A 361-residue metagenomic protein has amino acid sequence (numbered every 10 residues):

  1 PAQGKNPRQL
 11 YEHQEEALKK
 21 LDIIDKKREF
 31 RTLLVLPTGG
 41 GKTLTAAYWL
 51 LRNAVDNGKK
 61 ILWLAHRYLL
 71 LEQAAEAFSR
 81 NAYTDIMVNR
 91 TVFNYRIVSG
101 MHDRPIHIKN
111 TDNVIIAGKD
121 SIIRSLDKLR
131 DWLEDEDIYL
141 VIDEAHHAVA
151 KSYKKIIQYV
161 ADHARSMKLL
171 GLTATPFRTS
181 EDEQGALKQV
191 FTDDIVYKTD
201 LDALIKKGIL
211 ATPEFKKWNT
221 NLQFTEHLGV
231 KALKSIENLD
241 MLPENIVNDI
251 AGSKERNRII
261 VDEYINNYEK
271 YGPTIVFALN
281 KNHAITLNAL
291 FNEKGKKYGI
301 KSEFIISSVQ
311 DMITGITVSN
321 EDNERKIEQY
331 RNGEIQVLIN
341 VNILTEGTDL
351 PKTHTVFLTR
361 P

Functional and structural regions predicted by a protein language model:
P1-V35: Conserved pre-motif I regulatory segment
K27-L50, F277: Walker A/P-loop
T43-T45, A54, G58-N81, L279-N282: Conserved Walker A/P-loop ATP-binding site and its immediately adjacent core in helicase/helicase-like ATPase domains
L69-M101, G295: Conserved helix-turn-beta segment of the N-terminal RecA-like "Helicase ATP-binding" lobe in SF1/SF2 helicases
D103-I108, K128, I275, I285-T286 (+1 more regions): Conserved helicase ATPase core of P-loop NTP-dependent helicases/translocases
K119-S121, R130-R178: SF2 helicase catalytic motif II
D137-I138, Q336-P361: A short beta-strand element within the Helicase C-terminal
E181-G272, N288: Interdomain helical connector at the RecA1-RecA2 junction of SF1/SF2 helicase-like NTPases
